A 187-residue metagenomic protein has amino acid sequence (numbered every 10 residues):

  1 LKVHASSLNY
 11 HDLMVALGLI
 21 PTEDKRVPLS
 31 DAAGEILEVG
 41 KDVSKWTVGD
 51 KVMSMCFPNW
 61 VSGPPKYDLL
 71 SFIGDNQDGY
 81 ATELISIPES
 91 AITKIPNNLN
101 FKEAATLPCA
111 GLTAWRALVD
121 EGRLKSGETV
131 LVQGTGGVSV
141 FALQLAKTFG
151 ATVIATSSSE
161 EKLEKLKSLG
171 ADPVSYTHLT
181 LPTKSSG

Functional and structural regions predicted by a protein language model:
L1-S6, A16-V61, N76-G79, P96-N98: Glycine-rich beta-strand-centered segment in the early N-terminal region that forms part of a ligand/cofactor-binding
S6-L8, K41, S90, L112: Alpha-helix/helix-capping structural signal
H11-L13: Cytochrome P450 core scaffold surrounding the K-helix E-X-X-R motif and the conserved "meander" helix-loop region
C56-Q133: NAD(P)H dinucleotide-binding glycine-rich loop of Rossmann-like/cofactor-binding domains, especially the beta1-alpha1
K102-Y176: Mid-domain Rossmann-like dinucleotide-binding core that forms the NAD(H)/NADP(H) cofactor-binding site
T177-T183: Conserved small/polar residues in nucleotide/adenosyl-binding loops
